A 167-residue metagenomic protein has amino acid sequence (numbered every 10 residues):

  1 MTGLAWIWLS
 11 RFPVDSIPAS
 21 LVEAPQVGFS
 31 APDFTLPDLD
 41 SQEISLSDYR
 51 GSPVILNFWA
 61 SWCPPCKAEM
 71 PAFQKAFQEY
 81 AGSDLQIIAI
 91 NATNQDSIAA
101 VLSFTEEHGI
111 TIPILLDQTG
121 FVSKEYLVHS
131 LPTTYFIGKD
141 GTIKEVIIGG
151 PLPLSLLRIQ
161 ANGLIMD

Functional and structural regions predicted by a protein language model:
M1-S30, D167: N-terminal targeting signals for export/organelle localization
D33-V54, F77-Y80: A short beta-strand-turn-helix
R50, F58-K75: Conserved redox-active cysteine motifs that mediate thiol-disulfide chemistry, especially di-cysteine Cys-X(1-2)-Cys
R50-S52, G82, I110-T111, V128: Active-site acidic short loop of glycosyltransferases
I55-L56, I87: Hydrophobic beta-strand anchors of alpha/beta hydrolase catalytic cores
K67-H108, Q118-E125: Structural microenvironment flanking redox-active thiols in thiol-disulfide oxidoreductases
S103-T111, L116-D167: Thiol/disulfide oxidoreductase modules built on the thioredoxin-like
